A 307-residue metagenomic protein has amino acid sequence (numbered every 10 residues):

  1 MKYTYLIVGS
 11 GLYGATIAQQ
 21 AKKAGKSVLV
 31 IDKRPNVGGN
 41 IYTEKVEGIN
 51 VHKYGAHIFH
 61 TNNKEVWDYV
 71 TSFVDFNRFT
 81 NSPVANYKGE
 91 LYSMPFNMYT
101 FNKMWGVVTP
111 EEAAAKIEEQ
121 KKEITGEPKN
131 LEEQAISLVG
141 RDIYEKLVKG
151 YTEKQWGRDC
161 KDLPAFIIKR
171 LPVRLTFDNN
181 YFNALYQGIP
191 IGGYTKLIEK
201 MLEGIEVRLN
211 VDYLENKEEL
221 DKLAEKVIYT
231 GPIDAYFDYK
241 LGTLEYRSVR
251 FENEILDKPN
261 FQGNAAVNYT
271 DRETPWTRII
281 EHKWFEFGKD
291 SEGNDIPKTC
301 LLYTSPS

Functional and structural regions predicted by a protein language model:
Y5-L29: N-terminal Rossmann-like FAD-binding beta1-loop-alpha1 element of flavoenzymes
V8-S10, I31-K33, T61-N62, G192 (+2 more regions): Short His-Asn-centered micro-motif
K23-E44: Glycine-rich FAD pyrophosphate-binding loop
Y42-V51, F59-P110: A conserved beta-strand/loop capping segment in the N-terminal third of enzymes that catalyze redox or closely related
A85-Y92, M98-K226, T230-F237: Active-site/ligand-binding neighborhood in enzyme catalytic cores
N210-E273: Central helical "cap/lid" subdomain
N264-V267, W276-E286: A glycine-rich beta-turn/hairpin centered on an aromatic-Pro dipeptide
Y303-S307: Conserved small/polar residues in nucleotide/adenosyl-binding loops
